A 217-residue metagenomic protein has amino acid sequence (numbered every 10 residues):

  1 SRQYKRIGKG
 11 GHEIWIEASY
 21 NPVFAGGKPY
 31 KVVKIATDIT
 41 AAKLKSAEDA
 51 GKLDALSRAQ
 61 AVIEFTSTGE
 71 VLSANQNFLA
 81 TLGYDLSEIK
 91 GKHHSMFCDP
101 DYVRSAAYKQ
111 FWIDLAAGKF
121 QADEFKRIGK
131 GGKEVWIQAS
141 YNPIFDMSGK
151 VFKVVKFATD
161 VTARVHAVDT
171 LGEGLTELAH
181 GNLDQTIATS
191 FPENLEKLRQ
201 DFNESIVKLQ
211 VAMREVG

Functional and structural regions predicted by a protein language model:
Q3, Y20-P22, P29-E70, Q76 (+7 more regions): HAMP domain helices
I7-G8, H94-F97, I128-G129: C-terminal compact regulatory domains
H12-W15: Extracytoplasmic/periplasmic ligand-binding sensor regions of membrane-associated signaling proteins
E17, E88, E124: Acidic-residue sensor for enzyme active/binding pockets
F78-K90: PAS/PAS-like sensory domain cap-loop motif
D85, Y102-S105: Extended intrinsically disordered, low-complexity coil regions enriched in Ser, Thr, Gly, Ala and often Pro
K90-Y102: PAS-family sensory/regulatory domains
